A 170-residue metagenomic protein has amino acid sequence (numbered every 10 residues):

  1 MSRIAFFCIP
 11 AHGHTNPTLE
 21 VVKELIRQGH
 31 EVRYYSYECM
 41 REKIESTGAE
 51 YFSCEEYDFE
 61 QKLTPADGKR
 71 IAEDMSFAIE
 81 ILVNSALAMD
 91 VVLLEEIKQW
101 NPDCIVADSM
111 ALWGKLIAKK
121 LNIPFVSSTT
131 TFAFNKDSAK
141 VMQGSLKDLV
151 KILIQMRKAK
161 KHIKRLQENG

Functional and structural regions predicted by a protein language model:
M1-H12, V21: Nucleotide-activated donor-dependent transferases that construct or modify glycoconjugates
S2, R27-H30, Y37-G170: Nucleotide-sugar-dependent glycosyltransferase catalytic domains
C8-A11, R33, I79: Short, N-terminal intrinsically disordered low-complexity segments that are rich in Pro/Gly and polar/charged residues
H12-N16, S109-L112: Residue-level detector of alpha-helix initiation sites
T15-Q28, M40: Short amphipathic alpha-helix
